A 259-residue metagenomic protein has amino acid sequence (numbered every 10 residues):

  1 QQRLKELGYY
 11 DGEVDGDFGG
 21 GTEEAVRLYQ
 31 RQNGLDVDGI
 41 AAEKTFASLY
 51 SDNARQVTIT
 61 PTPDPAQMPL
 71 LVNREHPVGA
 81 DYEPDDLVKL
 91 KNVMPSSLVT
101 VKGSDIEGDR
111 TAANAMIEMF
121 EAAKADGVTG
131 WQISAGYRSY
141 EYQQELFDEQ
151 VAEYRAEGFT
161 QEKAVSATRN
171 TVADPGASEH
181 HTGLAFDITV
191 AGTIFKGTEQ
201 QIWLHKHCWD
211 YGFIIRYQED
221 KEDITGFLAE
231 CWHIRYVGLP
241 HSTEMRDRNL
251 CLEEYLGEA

Functional and structural regions predicted by a protein language model:
Q2-R3, L7, G20-R27, R31 (+1 more regions): Extracytoplasmic cell-surface/polysaccharide-interacting catalytic and binding patches
